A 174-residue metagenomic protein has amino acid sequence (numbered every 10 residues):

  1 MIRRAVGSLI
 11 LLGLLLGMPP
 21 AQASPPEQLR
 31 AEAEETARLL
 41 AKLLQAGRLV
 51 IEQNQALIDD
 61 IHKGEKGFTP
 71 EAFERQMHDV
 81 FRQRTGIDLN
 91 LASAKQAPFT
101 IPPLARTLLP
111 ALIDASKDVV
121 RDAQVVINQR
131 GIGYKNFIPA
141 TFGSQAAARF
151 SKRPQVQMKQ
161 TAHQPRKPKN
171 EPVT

Functional and structural regions predicted by a protein language model:
M1-L9: Bacterial N-terminal signal peptides that target proteins for export
S8-G17: Bacterial N-terminal signal peptides
A23-T174: Extracytoplasmic c-type cytochrome modules immediately beyond a signal peptide or single-pass transmembrane anchor
